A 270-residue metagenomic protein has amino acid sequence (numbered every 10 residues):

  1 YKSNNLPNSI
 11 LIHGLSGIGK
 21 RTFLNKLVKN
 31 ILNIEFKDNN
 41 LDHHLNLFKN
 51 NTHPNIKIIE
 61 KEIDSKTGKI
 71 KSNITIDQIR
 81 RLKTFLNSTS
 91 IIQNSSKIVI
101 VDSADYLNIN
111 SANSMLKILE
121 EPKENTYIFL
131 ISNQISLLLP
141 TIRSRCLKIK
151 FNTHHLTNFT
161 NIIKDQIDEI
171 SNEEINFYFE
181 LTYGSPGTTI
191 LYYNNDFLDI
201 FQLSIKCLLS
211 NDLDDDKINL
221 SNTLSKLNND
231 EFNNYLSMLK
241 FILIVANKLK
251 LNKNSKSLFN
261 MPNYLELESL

Functional and structural regions predicted by a protein language model:
Y1-K49, E124-N125, Q134-L270: Charged, glycine-rich active-site and insertion segments that engage polyanionic ligands
Y1-N110: Clamp-loader machinery-focused feature within the broader ASCE/P-loop NTPase space
T84, K117, S144: Conserved adenine-binding aromatic site and its adjacent loop/helix in ATP-hydrolyzing domains
N87, N113-L130: Conserved catalytic/switch belt of AAA+ P-loop NTPases
D102-Y106, N113-E120, S136: Catalytic acidic motif of RecA-like/P-loop NTPases
S103, L130-I131, F151: Small/polar loops that bind or transfer phosphate-bearing groups
I109-N113, F232-N233: Conserved strand-to-helix beginnings and helix N-cap segments that scaffold or border functional pockets
